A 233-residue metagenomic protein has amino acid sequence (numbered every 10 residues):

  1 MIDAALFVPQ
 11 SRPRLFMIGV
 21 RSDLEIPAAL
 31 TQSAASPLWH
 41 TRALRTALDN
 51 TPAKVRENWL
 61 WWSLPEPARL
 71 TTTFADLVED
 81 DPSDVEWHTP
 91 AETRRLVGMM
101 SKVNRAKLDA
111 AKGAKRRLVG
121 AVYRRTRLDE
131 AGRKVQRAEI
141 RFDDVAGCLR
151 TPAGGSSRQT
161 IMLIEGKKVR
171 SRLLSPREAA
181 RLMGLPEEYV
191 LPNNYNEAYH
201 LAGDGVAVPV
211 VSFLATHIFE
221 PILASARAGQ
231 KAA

Functional and structural regions predicted by a protein language model:
M1-R141: Class I S-adenosyl-L-methionine
L77-A233: C-terminal target-recognition/interaction regions appended to catalytic cores
